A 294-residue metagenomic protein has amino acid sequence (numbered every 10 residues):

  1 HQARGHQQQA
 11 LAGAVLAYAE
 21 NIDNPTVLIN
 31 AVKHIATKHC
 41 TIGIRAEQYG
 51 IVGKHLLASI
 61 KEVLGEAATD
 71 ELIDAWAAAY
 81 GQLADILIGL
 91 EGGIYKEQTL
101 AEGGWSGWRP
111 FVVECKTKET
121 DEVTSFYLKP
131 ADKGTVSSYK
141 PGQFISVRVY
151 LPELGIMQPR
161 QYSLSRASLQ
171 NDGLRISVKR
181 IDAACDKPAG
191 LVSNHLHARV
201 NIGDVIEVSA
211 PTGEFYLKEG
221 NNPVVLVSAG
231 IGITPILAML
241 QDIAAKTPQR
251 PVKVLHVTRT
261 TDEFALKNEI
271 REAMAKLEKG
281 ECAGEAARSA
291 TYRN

Functional and structural regions predicted by a protein language model:
H1-G107: Globin-like tetrapyrrole-binding proteins
Q7-A14, V52, A79, R109 (+5 more regions): Alpha-helical structural motif
T37, I44-A46, R166, N194 (+2 more regions): Generic structural "secondary-structure junction" signal
K54, K140, T234-L237: Short alpha-helical basic/polar micro-motif
A101-D204, A244, T258-T260, R271 (+1 more regions): Ferredoxin-reductase
A189-N294: FNR/FR-type flavoprotein reductase catalytic core
